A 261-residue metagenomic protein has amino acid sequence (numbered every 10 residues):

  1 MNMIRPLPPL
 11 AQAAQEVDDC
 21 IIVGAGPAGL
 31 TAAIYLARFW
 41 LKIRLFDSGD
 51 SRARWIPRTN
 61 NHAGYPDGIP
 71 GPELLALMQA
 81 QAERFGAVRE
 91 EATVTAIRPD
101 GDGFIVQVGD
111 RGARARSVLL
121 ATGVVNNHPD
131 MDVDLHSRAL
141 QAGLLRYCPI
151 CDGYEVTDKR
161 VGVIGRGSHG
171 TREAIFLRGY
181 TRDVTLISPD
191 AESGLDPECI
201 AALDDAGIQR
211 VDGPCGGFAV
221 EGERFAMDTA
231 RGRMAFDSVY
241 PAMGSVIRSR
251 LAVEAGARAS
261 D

Functional and structural regions predicted by a protein language model:
M1-D19, A76: Extreme N-terminal leader/targeting segments of oxidoreductases
R5, Q79-G101, V106-Q107, A113-A115 (+1 more regions): A Rossmann-like FAD-binding core segment of flavoenzymes
Q12-V17, I22-L45, L144-L195: Rossmann-like dinucleotide/flavin-binding elements
V17, Y35, S48-P72, P197-A201: Conserved N-terminal glycine-rich FAD pyrophosphate-binding loop of Rossmann-like flavoproteins
G24, A121-G123, H128, I164 (+2 more regions): Short, well-ordered coil/turn residues at beta-beta hairpins and beta-strand->alpha-helix junctions within
I43, R54, N60-G86, T93: N-terminal beta-alpha supersecondary unit
W55-G71, A96, G103-I105, V156-K159 (+1 more regions): Helix-loop-beta segment of a Rossmann-like dinucleotide-binding subdomain
H136-E155, S245-D261: FAD-site-proximal beta/loop scaffold in flavoenzymes
